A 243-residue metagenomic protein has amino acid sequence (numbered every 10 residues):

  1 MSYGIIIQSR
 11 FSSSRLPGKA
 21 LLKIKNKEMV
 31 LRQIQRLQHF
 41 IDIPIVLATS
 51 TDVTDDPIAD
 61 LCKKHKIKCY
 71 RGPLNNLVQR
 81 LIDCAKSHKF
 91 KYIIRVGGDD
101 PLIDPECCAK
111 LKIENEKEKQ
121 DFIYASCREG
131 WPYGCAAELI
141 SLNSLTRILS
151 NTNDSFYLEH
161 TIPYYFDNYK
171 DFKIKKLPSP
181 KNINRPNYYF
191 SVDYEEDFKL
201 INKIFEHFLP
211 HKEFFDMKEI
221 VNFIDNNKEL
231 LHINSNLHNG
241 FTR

Functional and structural regions predicted by a protein language model:
Y3, I43, K91, D121-I123: Conserved acidic residues
Y3-T49: N-terminal glycine-rich phosphate-binding loop and ensuing alpha1 helix
S14, P101, E138, S191 (+1 more regions): Residues that recognize and position ribonucleotide moieties
P44, K68, K173-K175: Conserved beta-strand segments of alpha/beta enzyme cores
T51-E116: Short phosphate-binding loop-to-helix
D56, D60, I103-Y188, K203 (+1 more regions): Conserved core of the sugar-phosphate nucleotidyltransferase
Y194: Short, conserved phosphate/pyrophosphate- and ester-handling motifs at nucleotide-, phospho-/glycolipid
K199-E206: Short active-site loop/helix that positions an aromatic residue
